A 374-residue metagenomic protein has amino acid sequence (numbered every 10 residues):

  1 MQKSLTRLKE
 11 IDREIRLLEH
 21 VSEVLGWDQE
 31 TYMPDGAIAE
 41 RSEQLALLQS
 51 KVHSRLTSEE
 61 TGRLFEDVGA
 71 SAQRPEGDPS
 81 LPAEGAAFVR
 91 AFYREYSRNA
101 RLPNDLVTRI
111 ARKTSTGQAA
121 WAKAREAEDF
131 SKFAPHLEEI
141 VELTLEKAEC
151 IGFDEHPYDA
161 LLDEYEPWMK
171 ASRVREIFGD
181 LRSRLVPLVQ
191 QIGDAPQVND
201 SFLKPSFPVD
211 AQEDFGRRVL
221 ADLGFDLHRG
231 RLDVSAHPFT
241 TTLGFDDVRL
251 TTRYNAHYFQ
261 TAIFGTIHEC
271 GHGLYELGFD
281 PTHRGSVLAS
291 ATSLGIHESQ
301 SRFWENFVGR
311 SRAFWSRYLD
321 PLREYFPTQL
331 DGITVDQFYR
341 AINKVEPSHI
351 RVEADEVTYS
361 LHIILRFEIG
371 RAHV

Functional and structural regions predicted by a protein language model:
M1-P167: A well-structured
L8, G152, T252-A256, Q260-P281 (+2 more regions): Active-site recognition of the HExxH zinc-binding catalytic motif
S22-Q29, F92-R94, D194-A195, D246 (+3 more regions): Short acidic (Asp/Glu) and glycine-rich catalytic loops that position anionic groups and cofactors
E40, L106-R109, H136, I177 (+8 more regions): Secondary-structure capping and boundary motifs in well-ordered enzyme cores
I110-F259: Contiguous, non-catalytic segments that form substrate-binding/exosite surfaces or channel walls
D180-S183, C270, L274-W315: Catalytic or ion-translocation cores adjacent to nucleophile or general acid/base/metal-coordination motifs in diverse
R310-R371: Long, amphipathic alpha-helical stalk/connector segments used for oligomerization, subunit docking, or mechanical
